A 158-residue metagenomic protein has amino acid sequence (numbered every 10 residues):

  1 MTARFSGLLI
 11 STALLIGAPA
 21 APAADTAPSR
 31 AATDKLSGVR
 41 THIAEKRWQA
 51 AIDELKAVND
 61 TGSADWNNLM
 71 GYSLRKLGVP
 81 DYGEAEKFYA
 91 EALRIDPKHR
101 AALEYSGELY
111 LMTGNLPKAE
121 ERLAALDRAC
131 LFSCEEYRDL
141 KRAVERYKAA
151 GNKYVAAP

Functional and structural regions predicted by a protein language model:
D25-A32, E120-P158: Terminal, low-structured helical/coil segments at or just beyond the last alpha-helical repeat
R30-V58, K76: Alpha-helical segment of the N-proximal tetratricopeptide repeat
H42, L74-K76, Y110, K148: Residue at a conserved register position within TPR or TPR-like alpha-solenoid repeats
E45-A50, G78-E91, T113-R122: Structural signature of tandem alpha-helical TPR/SEL1-like repeats, specifically the intra-repeat loop/turn
V58-T61, I95, R128-F132: Structural marker of alpha-solenoid helical repeat scaffolds
W66-N68, A102, E136: TPR alpha-solenoid repeat register
L69-M70, Y105, D139-A143: Canonical tetratricopeptide repeat
